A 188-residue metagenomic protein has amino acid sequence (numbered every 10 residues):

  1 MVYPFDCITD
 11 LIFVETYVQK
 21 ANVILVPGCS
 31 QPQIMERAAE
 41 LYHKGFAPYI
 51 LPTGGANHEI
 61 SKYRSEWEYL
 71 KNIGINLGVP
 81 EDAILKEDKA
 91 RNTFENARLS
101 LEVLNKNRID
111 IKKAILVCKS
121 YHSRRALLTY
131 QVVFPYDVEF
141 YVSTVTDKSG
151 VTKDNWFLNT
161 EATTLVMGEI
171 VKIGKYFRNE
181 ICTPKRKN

Functional and structural regions predicted by a protein language model:
M1-F157: A structural signal for short, hydrophobic/glycine-enriched beta-strand patches
E66, E87, E161, E169 (+1 more regions): Acidic-residue sensor for enzyme active/binding pockets
I73, F157-I173: A polyampholytic, Gly/Pro-enriched intrinsically disordered region
D154-A162, C182-N188: Short, highly charged low-complexity linear segments
M167-N188: A conserved mid-domain beta-alpha-beta active-site/ligand-binding segment of alpha/beta enzyme cores
